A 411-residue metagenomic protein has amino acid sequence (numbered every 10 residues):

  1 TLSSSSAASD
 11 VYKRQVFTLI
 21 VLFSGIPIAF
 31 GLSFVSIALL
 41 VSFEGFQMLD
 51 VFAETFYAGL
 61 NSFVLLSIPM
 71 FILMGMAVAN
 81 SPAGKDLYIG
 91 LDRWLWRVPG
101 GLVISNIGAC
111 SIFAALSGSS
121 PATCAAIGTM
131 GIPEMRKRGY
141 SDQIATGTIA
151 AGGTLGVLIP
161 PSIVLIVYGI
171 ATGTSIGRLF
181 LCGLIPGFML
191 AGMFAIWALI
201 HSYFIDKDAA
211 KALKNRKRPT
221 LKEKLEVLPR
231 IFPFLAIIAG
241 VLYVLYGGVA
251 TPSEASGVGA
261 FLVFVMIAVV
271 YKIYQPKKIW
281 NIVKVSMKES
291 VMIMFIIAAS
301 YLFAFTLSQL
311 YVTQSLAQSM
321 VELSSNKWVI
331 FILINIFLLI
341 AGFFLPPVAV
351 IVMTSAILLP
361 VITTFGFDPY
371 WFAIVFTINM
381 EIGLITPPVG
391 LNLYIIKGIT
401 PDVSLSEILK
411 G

Functional and structural regions predicted by a protein language model:
T1-A8, Y12: Single conserved hydrophobic/aromatic residue that forms the stacking wall/gate of nucleotide- or nucleobase-binding
K13-F23, F34-V41, P69, L73-A77 (+11 more regions): Generic alpha-helical transmembrane segments of integral inner-membrane proteins, especially permease/transport modules
K13-V16, F30, P69, V103-G108 (+9 more regions): Hydrophobic alpha-helical transmembrane segments
F17-L19, F34-S42, M130-G131, G259-I267 (+2 more regions): Hydrophobic transmembrane alpha-helices of multi-pass, membrane-embedded glycosylation machinery
S36, A171, R178-E289, L393-G411: Long, contiguous bundles of hydrophobic transmembrane helices that form the permeation core of multi-pass
S42, F46-P133, W280-F365: Membrane-embedded alpha-helical segments and adjacent helix-loop junctions characteristic of multi-pass solute
I68, G100-A114, R138-L155, L179 (+2 more regions): Alpha-helical transmembrane segments of multi-pass membrane proteins
P82-A83, R97, M130, E134-A145 (+3 more regions): Juxtamembrane helix-boundary/capping and inter-helix hinge elements in multi-pass membrane proteins
